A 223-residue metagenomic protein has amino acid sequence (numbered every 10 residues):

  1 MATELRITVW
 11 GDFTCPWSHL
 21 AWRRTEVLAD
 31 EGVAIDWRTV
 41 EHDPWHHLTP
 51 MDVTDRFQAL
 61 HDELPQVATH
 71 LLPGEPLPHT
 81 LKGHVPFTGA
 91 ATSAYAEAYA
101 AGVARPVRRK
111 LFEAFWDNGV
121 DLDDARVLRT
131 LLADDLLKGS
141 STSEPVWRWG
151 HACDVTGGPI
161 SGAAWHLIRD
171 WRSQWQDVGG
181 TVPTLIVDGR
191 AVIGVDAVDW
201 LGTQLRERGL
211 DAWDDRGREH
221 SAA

Functional and structural regions predicted by a protein language model:
A2-T8: Extreme N-terminal starter segment of soluble prokaryotic enzymes
E4, A91, T181-V182: A structure-centric signal for secondary-structure junctions around beta-strands
V9-T14: Aromatic-flanked redox-active Cys/Sec active sites in thiol-based oxidoreductases, especially the WC-centered
H19-V120, W213-A222: Structural alpha/beta surface segment adjacent to cysteine/selenocysteine redox centers across thiol/disulfide enzymes
A21-L28, V33, K110-A223: C-terminal cap of thioredoxin/glutaredoxin-like
